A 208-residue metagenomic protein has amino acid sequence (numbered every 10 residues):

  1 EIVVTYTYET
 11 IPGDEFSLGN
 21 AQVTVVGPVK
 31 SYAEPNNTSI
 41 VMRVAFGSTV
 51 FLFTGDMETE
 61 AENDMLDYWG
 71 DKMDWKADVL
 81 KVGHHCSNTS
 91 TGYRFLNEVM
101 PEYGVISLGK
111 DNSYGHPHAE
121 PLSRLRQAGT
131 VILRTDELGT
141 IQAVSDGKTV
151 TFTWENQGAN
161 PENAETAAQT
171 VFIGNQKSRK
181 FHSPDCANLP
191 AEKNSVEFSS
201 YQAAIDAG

Functional and structural regions predicted by a protein language model:
E1-A168: Non-globular, low-confidence helical/coil segments that flank catalytic cores
E155-N156, N160-G208: Mature, structured domains enriched in cysteine- and short glycine motifs
